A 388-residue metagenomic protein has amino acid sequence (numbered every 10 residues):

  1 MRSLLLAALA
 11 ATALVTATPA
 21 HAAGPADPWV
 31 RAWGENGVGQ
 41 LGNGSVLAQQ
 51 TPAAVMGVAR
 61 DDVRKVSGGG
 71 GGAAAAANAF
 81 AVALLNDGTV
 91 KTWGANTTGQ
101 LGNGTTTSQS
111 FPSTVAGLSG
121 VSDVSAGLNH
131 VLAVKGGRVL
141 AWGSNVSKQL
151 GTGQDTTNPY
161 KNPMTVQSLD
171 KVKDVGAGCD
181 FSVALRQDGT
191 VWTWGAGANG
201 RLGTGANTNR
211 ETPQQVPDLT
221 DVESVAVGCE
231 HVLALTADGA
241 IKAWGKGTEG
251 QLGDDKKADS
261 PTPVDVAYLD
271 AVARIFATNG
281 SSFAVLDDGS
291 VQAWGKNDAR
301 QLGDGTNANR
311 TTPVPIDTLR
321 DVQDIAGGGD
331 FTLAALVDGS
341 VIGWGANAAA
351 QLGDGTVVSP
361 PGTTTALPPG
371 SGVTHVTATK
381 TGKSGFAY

Functional and structural regions predicted by a protein language model:
R2-Y388: Eukaryote-biased RCC1-like beta-propeller repeat architecture
